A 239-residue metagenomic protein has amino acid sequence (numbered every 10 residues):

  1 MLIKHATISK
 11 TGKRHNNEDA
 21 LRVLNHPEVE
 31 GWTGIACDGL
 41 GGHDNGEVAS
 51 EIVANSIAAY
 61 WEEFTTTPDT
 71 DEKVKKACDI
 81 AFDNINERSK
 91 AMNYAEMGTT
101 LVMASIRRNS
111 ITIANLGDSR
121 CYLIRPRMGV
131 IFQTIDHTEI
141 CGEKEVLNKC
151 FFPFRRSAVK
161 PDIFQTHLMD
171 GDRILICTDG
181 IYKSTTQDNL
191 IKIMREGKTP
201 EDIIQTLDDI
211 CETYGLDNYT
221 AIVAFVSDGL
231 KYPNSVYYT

Functional and structural regions predicted by a protein language model:
M1-T239: PP2C/PPM-type serine/threonine phosphatase catalytic domain
